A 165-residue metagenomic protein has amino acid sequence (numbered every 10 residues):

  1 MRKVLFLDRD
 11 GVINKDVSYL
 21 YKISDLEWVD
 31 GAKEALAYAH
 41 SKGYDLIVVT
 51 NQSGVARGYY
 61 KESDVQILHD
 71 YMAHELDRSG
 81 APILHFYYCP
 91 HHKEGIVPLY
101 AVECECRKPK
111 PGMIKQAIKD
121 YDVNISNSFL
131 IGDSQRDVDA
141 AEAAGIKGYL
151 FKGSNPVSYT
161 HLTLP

Functional and structural regions predicted by a protein language model:
M1-D45: Active-site neighborhood of HAD-like aspartate-dependent phosphohydrolases
I13-D30, V55-D64, R78-A81, H91 (+1 more regions): Metal-dependent phosphoesterase signature
A32, L36-M72, I83-H92, A141: Substrate-recognition element of Asp-dependent hydrolases with the DxDx(T/V) motif
Y44, A81, V123, I146: Short glycine/serine/threonine/alanine-rich loop segments
M72-D77, I118: Conserved hydrophobic residues forming the short capping helix/wall of the S-adenosyl-L-methionine
P109-Q135: Conserved Lys-Pro-Asp/Glu-containing loop-to-beta segment of HAD-superfamily phosphomonoesterases, centered on
F129-S158: Acidic, Mg2+-coordinating phosphoryl-transfer loop and its flanking beta/alpha structural elements, shared across
T160-P165: Conserved small/polar residues in nucleotide/adenosyl-binding loops
